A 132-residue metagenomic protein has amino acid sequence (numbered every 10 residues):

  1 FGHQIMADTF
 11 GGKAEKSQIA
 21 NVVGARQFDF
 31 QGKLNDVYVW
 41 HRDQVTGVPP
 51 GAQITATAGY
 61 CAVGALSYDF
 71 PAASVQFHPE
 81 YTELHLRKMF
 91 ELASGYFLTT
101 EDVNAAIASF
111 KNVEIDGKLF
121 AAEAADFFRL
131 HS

Functional and structural regions predicted by a protein language model:
F1-F30, L34-D36: Cysteine-nucleophile active-site neighborhood
E15, D29-S132: Amide-donor transfer/coupling interface in amidating biosynthetic enzymes
